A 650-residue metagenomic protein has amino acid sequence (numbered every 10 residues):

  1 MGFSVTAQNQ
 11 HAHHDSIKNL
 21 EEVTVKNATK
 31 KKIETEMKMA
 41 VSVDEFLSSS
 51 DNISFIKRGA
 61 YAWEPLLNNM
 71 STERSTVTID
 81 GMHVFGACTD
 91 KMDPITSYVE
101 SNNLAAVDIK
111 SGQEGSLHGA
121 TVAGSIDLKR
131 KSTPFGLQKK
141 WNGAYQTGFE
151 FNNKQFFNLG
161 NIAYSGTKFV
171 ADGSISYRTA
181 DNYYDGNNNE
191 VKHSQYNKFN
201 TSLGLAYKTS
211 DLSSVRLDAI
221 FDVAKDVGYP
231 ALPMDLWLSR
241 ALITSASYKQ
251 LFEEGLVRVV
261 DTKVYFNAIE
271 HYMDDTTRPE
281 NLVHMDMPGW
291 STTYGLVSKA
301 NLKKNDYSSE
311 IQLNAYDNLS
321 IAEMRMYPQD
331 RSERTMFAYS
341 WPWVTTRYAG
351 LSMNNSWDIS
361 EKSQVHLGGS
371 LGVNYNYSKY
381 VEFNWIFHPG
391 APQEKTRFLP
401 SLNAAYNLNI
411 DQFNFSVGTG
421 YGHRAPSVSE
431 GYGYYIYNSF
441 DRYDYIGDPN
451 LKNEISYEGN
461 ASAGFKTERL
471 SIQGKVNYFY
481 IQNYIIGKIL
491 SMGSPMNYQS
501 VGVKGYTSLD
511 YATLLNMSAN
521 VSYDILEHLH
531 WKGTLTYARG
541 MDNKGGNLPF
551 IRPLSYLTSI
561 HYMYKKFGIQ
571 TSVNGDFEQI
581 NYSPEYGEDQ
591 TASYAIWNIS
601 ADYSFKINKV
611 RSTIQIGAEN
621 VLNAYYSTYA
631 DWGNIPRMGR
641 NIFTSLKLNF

Functional and structural regions predicted by a protein language model:
A7, F199, A206-T209, L399 (+7 more regions): Conserved C-terminal beta-signal and adjacent last beta-strands/turns of outer-membrane beta-barrel proteins
A12, E22, E34-L47, W63-L66 (+5 more regions): N-terminal periplasmic accessory domains that precede and gate Gram-negative outer-membrane beta-barrel machines
H13, A180-D181, N188, K192-S194 (+6 more regions): Flexible loop and strand-edge segments within Gram-negative outer membrane beta-barrel domains
L47-H83: Extracytoplasmic beta-strand/coil segments of soluble accessory domains associated with Gram-negative outer-membrane
H83-G112: Short acidic/polar hinge/loop motifs at secondary-structure boundaries that mediate gating or recognition
N102-D108, G115-N187, S194-T201: Outer-membrane beta-barrel translocator/receptor signature
V223-K225, A268-Y272, V373-H388, E394 (+5 more regions): Surface-exposed extracellular loop regions of Gram-negative outer-membrane beta-barrel proteins, predominantly
G289-K299, S340, V344, Y348-S352 (+5 more regions): Outer membrane beta-barrel strand-and-loop segments of large Gram-negative receptors, especially TonB-dependent
